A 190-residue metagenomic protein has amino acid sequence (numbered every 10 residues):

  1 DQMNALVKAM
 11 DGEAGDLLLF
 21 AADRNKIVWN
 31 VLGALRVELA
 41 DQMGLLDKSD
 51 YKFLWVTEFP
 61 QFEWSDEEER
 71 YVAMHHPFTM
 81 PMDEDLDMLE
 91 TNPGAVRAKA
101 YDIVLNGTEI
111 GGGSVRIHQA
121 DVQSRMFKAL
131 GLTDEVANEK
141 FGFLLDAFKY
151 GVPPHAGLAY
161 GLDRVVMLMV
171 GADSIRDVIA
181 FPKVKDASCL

Functional and structural regions predicted by a protein language model:
D1-L190: Structured aminoacyl-transfer and RNA-binding surfaces used for tRNA recognition/handling in the translation apparatus
